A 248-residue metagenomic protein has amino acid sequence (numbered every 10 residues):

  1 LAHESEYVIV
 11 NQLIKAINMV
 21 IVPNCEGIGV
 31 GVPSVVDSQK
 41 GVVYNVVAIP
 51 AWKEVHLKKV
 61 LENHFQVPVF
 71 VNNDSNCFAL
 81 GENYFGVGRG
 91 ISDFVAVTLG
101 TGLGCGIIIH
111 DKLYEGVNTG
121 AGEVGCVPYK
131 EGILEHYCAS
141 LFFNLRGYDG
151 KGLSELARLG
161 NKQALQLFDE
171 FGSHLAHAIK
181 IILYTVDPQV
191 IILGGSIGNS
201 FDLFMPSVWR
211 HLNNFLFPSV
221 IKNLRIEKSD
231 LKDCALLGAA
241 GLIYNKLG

Functional and structural regions predicted by a protein language model:
L1-G27, D37-V42, K59-P68, E82-I91 (+1 more regions): ATP-binding/phosphotransfer module of carbohydrate and carboxylate kinases, centering on a glycine-rich
L1-H3, A51-W52, A121-E123: A short acidic/small-residue loop/turn micro-motif
E26, V32, Q39, I109-H110: A cytosolic small-molecule/anion-sensing beta-strand core signal
V32, L99-T101, G195-I197: Short secondary-structure boundary segments
G41-E54: A charged helix-plus-loop insertion that forms the helical arch/lid used to bind and gate nucleic-acid substrates
V69-N73: General beta-strand structural signal in soluble alpha/beta enzymes
D74, G100, A239: Active-site glycine-centered loops adjacent to acidic/histidine catalytic or metal-binding residues that shape
R89-L141: Glycine-rich phosphate-binding loop of actin/hexokinase-like ATP-binding domains
